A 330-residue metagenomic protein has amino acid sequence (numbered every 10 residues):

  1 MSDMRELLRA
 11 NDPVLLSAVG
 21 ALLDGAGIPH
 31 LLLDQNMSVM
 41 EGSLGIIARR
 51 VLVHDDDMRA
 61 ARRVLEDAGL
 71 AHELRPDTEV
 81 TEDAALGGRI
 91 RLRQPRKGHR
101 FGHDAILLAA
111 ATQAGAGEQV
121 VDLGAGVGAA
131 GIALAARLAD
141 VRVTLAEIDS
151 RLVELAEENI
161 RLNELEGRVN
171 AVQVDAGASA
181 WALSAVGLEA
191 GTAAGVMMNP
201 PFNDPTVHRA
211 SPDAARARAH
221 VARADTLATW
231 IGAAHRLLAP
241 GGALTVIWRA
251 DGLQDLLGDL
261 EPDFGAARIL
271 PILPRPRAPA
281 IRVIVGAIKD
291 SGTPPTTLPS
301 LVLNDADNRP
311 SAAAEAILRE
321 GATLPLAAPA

Functional and structural regions predicted by a protein language model:
R75-A116: Class I SAM-dependent transferase core
K97, R223-A280: Conserved Class I SAM-dependent methyltransferase catalytic core
G117-G126: Conserved class I S-adenosyl-L-methionine
V127-D140: Conserved SAM-binding loop of SAM-dependent methyltransferases across substrates and taxa, primarily the Class I
R142-E147: Conserved SAM-binding motif I beta-strand of class I
E157-A190: S-adenosyl-L-methionine
P200-T229: Mobile active-site "lid"/loop adjacent to the S-adenosyl-L-methionine
P279-A330: SAM/dcSAM-binding transferase cores
